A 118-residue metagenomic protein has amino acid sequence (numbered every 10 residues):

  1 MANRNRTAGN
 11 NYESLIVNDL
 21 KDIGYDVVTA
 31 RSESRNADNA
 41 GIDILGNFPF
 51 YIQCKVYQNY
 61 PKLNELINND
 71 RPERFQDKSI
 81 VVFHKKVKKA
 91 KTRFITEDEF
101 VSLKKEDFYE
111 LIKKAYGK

Functional and structural regions predicted by a protein language model:
M1-K118: Catalytic phosphate/metal-binding cores of nucleic-acid and nucleotide-processing enzymes, i.e., regions that mediate
